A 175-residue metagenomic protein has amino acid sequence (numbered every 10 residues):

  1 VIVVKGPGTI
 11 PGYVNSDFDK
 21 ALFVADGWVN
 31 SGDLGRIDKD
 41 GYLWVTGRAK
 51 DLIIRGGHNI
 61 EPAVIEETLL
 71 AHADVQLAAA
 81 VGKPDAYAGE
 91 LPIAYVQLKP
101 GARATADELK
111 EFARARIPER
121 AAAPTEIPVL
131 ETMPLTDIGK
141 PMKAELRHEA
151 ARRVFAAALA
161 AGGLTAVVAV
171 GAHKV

Functional and structural regions predicted by a protein language model:
V3-G6, P11-V14, F18-L22, D26 (+3 more regions): AMP-binding/adenylate-forming catalytic core of the ANL superfamily
L135: Surface-exposed, gly/pro-biased binding rims or lids
